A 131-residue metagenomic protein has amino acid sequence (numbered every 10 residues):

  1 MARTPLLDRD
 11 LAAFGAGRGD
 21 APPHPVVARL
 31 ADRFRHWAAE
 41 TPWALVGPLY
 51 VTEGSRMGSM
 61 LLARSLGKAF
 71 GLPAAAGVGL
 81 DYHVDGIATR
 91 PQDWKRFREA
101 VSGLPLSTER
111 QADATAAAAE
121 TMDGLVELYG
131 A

Functional and structural regions predicted by a protein language model:
M1-A131: Metal- and O2-centered redox machinery and metal/ROS homeostasis
